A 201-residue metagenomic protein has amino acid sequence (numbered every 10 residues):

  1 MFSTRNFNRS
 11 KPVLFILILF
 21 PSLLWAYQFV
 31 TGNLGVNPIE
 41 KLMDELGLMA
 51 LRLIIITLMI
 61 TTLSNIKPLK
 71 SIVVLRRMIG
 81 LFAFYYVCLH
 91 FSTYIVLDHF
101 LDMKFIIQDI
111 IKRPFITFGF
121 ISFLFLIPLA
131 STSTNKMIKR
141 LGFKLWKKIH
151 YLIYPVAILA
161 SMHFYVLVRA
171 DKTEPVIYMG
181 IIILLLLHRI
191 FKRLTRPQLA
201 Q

Functional and structural regions predicted by a protein language model:
M1-Q201: Membrane-embedded alpha-helical bundles that constitute the cytochrome b-like, heme-associated redox core of multi-pass
